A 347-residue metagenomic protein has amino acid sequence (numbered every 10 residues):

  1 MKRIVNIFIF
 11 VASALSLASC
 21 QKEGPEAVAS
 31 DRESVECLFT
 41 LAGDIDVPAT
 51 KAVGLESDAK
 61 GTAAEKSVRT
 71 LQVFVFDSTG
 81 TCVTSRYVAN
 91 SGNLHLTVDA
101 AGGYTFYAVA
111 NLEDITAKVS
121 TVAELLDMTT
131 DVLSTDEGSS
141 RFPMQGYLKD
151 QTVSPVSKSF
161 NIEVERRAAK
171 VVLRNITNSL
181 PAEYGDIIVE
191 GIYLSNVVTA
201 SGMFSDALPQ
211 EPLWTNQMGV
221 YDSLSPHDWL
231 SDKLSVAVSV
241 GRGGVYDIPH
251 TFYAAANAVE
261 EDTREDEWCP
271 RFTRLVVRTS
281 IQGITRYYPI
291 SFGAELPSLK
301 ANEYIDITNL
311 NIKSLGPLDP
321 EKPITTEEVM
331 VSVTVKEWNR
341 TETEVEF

Functional and structural regions predicted by a protein language model:
R3-F10: Sec-dependent signal peptide recognition, specifically the positively charged N-region followed immediately by
S16-S19: C-terminal motif of bacterial Sec signal peptides marking the signal peptidase cleavage site
Q21-G24: Bacterial signal peptide processing site
E33-G43, V171-I176: A short, amphipathic beta-strand motif
S57-S120, N178-A301, E342-F347: Tryptophan-paired
D114-S159, R286-A301, D306: Structured interaction patches on ligand/partner-binding surfaces of diverse proteins
K158-I192: Aromatic- and glycine-enriched pocket-lining scaffold segments that form the walls of small-molecule binding clefts
W229-A237, A294-F347: Low-complexity, acidic Ser/Thr/Pro-rich "mucin-like" tracts of secreted and single-pass surface proteins
